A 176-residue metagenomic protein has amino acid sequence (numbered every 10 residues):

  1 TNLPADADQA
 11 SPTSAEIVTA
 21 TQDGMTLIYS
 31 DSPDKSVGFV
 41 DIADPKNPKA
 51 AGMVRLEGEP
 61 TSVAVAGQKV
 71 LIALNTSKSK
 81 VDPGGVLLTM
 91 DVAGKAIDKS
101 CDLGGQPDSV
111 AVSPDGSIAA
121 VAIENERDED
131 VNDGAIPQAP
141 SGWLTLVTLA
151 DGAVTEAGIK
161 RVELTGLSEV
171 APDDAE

Functional and structural regions predicted by a protein language model:
T1-A10, K46-V54, A96-C101: A short beta-strand motif characteristic of beta-propeller blades
T1-Q9, R55-L56, D151-E176: Surface-exposed loop and turn segments in beta-propeller and other repeat-based domains that flank or scaffold
N2-V37: Beta-strand-rich domains and repeat architectures in extracellular enzymes and scaffolds, especially beta-propellers
Q22-G24, V65-G67, V112-G116: Residue-level detector of Asp-centered blade-edge/turn motifs that repeat once per structural unit in beta-propeller
D44-S77, L103-G104: Blade-loop segments of beta-propeller domains
A73-P83, A122-G142: Short, conserved, GDST-rich strand-edge loop motifs in beta-rich repeat architectures
P83-G94, I136-G152: Beta-propeller blade signature
